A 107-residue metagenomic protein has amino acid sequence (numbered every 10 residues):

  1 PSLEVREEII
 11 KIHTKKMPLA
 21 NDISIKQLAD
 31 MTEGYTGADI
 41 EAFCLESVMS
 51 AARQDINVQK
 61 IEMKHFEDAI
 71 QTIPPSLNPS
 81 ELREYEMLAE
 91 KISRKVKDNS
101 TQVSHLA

Functional and structural regions predicted by a protein language model:
P1-E7, H13-T14: Conserved AAA+ ATPase "SRH/arginine-finger" region at the nucleotide-binding site
T14-D22: Helix-loop-helix "sensor" segment of P-loop NTPases
N21-A107: C-terminal engagement/docking regions of AAA+ P-loop ATPases
